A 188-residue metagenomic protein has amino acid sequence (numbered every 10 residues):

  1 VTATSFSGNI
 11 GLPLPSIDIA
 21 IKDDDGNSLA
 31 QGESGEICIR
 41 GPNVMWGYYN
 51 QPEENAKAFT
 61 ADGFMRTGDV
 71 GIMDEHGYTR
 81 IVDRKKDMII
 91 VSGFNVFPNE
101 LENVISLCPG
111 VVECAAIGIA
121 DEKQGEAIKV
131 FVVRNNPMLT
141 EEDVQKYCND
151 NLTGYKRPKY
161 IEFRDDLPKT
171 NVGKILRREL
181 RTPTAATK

Functional and structural regions predicted by a protein language model:
V1-T79, K85-M88, L101-E102: Conserved AMP-binding/adenylate-forming
G41, W46-G47, E54-K57, V70-K156 (+3 more regions): AMP-binding/adenylate-forming catalytic core of the ANL superfamily
I161-R164: General small-molecule cofactor/ligand-binding pocket signal
P183-K188: Acidic/polar alpha-helix N-cap and adjacent early helical turns within long charge-rich amphipathic helices/linkers
